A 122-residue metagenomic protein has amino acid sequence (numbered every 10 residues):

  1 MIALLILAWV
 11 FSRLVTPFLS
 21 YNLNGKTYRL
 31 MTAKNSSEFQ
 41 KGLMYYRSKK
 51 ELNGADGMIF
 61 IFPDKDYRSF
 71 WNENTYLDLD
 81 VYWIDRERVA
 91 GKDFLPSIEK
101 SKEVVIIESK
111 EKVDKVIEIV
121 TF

Functional and structural regions predicted by a protein language model:
M1-L5: Helix-rich terminal scaffold detector
A8-F122: Compact, glycine-rich, soluble single-domain proteins
